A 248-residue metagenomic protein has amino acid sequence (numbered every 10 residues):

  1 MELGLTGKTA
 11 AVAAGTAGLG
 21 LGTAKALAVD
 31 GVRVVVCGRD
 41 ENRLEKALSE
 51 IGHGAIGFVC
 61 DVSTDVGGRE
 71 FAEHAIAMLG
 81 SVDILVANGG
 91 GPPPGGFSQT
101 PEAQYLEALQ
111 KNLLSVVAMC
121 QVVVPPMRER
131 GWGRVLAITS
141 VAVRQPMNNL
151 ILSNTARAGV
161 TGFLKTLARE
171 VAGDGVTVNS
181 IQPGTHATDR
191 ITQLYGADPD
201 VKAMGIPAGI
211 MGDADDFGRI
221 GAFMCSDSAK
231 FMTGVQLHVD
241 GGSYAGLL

Functional and structural regions predicted by a protein language model:
M1, G173, S180-I206, D216 (+1 more regions): A glycine/serine/threonine-rich, flexible loop-to-helix segment that serves as the NAD(P) cofactor-binding "lid"
T16-G18: Conserved glycine-rich cofactor-binding loop
V86, A172, T177, M232-G234: Short, small/polar-rich loop/turn modules that mediate ligand/substrate recognition or access, typified
G96-S98, Q104-L109, I191, K202: Substrate-binding pocket helix/loop in short-chain dehydrogenase/reductase
P125, R169-E170, K230: Alpha-helical segment proximal to the catalytic Tyr-Lys
L136-V160, L164-G173, T185: Catalytic loop of short-chain dehydrogenase/reductase
Q145, A222, T233-L248: Short C-terminal tail/terminal secondary-structure segment of NAD(P)H-dependent dehydrogenase/reductase domains
